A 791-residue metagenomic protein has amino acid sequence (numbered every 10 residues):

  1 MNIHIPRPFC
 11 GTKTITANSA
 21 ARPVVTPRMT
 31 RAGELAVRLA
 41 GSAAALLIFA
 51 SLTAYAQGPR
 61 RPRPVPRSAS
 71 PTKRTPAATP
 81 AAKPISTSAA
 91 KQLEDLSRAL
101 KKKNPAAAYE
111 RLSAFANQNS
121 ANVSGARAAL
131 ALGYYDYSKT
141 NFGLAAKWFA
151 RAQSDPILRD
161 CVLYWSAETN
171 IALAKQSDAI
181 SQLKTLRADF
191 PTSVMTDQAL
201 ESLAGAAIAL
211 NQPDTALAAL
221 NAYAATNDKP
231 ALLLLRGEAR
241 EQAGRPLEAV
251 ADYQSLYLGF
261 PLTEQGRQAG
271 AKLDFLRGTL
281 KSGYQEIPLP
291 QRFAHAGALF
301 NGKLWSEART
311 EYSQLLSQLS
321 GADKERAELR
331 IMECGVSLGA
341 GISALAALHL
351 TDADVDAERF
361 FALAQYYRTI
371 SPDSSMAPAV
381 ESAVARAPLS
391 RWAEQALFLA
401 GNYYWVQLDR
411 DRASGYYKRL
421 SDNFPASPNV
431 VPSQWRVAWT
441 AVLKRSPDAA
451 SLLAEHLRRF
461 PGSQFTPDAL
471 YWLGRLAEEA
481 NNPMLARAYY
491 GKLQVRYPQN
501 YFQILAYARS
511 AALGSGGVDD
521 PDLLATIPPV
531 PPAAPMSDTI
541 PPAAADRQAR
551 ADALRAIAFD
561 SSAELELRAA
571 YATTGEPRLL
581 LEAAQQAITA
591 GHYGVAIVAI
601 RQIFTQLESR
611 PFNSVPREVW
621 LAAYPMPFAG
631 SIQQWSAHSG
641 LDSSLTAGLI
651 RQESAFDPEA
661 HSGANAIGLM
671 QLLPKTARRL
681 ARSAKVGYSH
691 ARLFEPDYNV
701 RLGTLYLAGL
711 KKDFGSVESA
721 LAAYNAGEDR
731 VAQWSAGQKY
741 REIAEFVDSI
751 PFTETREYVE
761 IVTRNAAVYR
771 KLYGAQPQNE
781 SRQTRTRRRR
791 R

Functional and structural regions predicted by a protein language model:
N2-H4, T12, T16-S19, V25-R28 (+9 more regions): Acidic, polar-rich low-complexity tracts and alpha-helical solenoid repeat scaffolds
A40-S51: Bacterial N-terminal signal peptides
Y688-Y698: A short, structured beta-strand-centered segment in the mid-to-C-terminal lobe of catalytic cores from group-transfer
A691-R692, G715-A720, R741-E742: Short, charged, surface-exposed loops that flank catalytic or proteolytic processing sites
